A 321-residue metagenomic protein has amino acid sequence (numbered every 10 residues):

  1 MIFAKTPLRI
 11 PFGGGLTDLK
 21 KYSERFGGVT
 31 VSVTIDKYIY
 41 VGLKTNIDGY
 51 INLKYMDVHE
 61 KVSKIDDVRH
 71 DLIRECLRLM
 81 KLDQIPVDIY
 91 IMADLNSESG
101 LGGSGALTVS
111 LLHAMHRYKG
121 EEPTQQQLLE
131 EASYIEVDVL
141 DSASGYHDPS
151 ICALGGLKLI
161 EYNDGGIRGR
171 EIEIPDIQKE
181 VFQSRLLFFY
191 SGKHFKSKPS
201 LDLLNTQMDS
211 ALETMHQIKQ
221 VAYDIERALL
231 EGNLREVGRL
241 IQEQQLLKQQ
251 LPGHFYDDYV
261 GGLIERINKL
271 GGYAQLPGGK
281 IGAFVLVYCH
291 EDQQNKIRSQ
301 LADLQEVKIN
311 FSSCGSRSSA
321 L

Functional and structural regions predicted by a protein language model:
M1-G13, T17-E24, S32, Y38-D83 (+6 more regions): C-terminal nucleotide
V29: Active-site signature of cysteine proteases
P86-D88: Residues at or immediately flanking beta-strands
S97-S99: Helix-loop-helix module between adjacent transmembrane segments
G105-K119, I281-Y288: Short, small-residue alpha-helix embedded
